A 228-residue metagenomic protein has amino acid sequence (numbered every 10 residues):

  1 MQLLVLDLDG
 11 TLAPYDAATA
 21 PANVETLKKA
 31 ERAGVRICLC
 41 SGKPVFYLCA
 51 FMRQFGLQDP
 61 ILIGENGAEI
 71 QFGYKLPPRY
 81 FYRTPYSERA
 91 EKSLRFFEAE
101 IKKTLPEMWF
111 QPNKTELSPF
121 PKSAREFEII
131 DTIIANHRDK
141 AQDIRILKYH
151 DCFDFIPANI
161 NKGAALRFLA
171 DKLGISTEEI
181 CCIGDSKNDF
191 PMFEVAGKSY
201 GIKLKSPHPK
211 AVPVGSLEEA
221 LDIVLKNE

Functional and structural regions predicted by a protein language model:
Q2-A17, L39, F193: Asp-based phosphoryl-transfer active-site loop
L3-V5, I183, Y200: Structural motif
G10, K43, G184-S186: Active-site metal-binding loops of divalent metal-dependent hydrolases
A18-F110, L204: Active-site phosphate-binding/coordination module
G34-C38, Q58-P60, T177-I180, E194-K198: Short active-site oxyanion
Y47-A50, A165, P191-M192, I223: Phosphate- and divalent-cation-binding pockets in alpha/beta enzyme and binding domains that engage nucleotide-derived
F97-V195, L204, H208: Conserved acidic, metal-coordinating active-site core of Asp-based, Mg2+-dependent phosphoryl-transfer enzymes
V195-E228: Asp-based, Mg2+/Mn2+-dependent phosphohydrolase catalytic module
